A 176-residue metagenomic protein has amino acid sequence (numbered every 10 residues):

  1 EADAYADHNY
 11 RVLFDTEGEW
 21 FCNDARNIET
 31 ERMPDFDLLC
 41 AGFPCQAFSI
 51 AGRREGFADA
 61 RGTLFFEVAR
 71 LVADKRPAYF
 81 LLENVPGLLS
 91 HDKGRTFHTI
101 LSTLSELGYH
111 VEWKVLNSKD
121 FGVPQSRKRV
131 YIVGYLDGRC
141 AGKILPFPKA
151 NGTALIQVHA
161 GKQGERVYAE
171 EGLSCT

Functional and structural regions predicted by a protein language model:
E1-N27: SAM cofactor-binding core of SAM-dependent methyltransferases, primarily the Rossmann-like beta-alpha-beta module
I28-L38, Q46-T176: Class I S-adenosyl-L-methionine
F43: Glycine-rich, N-terminal phosphate-binding loop of Rossmann-like dinucleotide-binding domains
